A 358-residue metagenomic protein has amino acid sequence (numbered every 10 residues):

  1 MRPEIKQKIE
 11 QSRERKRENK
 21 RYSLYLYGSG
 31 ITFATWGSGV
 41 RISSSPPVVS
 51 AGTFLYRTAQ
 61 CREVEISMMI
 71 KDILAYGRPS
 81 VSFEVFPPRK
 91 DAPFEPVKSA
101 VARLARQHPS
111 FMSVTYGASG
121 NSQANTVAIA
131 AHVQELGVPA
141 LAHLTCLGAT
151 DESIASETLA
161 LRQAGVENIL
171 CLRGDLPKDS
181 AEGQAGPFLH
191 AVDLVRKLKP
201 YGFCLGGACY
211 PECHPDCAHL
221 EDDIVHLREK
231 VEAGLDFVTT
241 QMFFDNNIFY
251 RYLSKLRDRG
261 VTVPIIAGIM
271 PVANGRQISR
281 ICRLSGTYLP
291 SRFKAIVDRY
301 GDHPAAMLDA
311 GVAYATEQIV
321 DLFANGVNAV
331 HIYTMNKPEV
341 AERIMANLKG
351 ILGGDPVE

Functional and structural regions predicted by a protein language model:
M1-K16, Y22-S43: Short, positively charged low-complexity motifs
E65-F83, K90, P356-E358: N-terminal amphipathic alpha-helix/helix-capping segment at the start of soluble metabolic enzymes
I70, P93-F94, G120-A131, T150-S156 (+5 more regions): Active-site-adjacent beta->alpha loops and helix N-cap segments on the catalytic face of soluble alpha/beta enzymes
S80-P96, A140-E152, G206-D222, Y300-A313: Active-site mouth loops of central-metabolism enzymes
E84, M112, L161, K230 (+3 more regions): Conserved, mostly hydrophobic/aromatic
V85-P88, T115-S119, H143-A149, G174-D175 (+4 more regions): Active-site beta-loop-alpha junctions enriched in small/polar residues
D91-L104, T126, E152-T158, H219-E229 (+1 more regions): Short, acidic/polar
A185-Y210, G260-V312, E317, L348-E358: Active-site pocket-lining/capping segments in soluble small-molecule metabolic enzymes
